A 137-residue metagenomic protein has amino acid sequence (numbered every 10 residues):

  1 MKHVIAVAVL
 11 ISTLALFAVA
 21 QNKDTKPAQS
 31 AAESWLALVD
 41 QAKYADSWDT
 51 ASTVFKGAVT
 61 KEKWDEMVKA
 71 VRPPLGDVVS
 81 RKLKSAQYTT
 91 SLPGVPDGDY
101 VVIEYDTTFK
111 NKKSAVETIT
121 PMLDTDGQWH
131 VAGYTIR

Functional and structural regions predicted by a protein language model:
M1-I5: Positively charged n-region of N-terminal signal peptides that target proteins for export
L10, L16-K43: Short, low-complexity N-terminal intrinsically disordered segments enriched in polar/charged residues
Q21-N22, E33-L36, A51-G57, D106-T108: Second-shell loop/turn segments in exported
Q29-A31, A45-G98: Short solvent-exposed beta->alpha transition segments
S85-R137: Exposed beta-sheet edge and beta->alpha loop/turn motif
